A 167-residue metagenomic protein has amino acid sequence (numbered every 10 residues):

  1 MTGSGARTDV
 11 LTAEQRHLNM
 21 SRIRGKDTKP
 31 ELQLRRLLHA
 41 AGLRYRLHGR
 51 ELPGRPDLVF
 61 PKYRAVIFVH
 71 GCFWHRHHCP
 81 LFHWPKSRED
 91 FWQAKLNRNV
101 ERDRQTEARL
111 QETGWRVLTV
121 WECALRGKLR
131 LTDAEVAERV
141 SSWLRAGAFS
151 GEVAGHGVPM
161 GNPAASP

Functional and structural regions predicted by a protein language model:
M1-T119, R126-P167: Nucleic-acid endo/exonuclease domains
